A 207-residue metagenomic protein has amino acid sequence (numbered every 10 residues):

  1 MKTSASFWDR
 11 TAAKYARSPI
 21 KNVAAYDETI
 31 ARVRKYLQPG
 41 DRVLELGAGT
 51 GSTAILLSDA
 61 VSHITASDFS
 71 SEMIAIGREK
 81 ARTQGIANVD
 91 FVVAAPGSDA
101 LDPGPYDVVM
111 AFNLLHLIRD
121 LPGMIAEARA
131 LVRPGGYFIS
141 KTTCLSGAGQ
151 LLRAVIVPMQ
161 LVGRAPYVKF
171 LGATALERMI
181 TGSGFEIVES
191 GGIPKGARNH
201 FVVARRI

Functional and structural regions predicted by a protein language model:
M1-P39, S146, I156, P194: Conserved class I S-adenosyl-L-methionine
N22, I139-S183, V188-I193: C-terminal alpha-helical "lid/dimerization" subdomain adjacent to the S-adenosyl-L-methionine
Q38, I118-R119, V132-R133: Helix-to-beta-strand junctions that scaffold the AdoMet/dcAdoMet cofactor pocket in Class I SAM-dependent enzymes
D41, G136: Glycine-centered, small-residue-biased loops immediately flanking beta-strands in adenine/cofactor-binding cores
L44, T50-S98: Class I SAM-dependent methyltransferase SAM/SAH-binding core
G97-V109: A short acidic, Gly/Pro-enriched loop at the edge of an enzyme's catalytic core that lines a small-molecule cofactor
V108-D120: A short SAM/SAH-binding and catalytic strip from SAM-dependent methyltransferases
P122-P134: A short glycine-rich, Lys/Arg-flanked "PGG" loop and its adjoining helix->strand segment in the class I
